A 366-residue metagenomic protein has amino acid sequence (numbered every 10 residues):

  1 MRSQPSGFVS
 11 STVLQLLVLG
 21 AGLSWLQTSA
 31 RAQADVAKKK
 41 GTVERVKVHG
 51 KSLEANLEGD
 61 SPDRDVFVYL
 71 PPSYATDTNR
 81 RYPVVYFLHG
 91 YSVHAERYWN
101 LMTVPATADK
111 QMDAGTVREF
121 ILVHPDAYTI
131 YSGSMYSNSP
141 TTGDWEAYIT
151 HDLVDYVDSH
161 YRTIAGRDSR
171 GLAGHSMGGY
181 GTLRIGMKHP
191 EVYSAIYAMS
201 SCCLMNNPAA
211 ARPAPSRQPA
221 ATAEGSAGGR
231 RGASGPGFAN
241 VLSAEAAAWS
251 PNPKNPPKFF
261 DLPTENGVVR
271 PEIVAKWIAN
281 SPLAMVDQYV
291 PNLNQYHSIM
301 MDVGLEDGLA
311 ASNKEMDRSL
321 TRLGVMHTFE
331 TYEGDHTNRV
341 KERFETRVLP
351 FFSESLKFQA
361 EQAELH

Functional and structural regions predicted by a protein language model:
M1-S10: N-terminal secretory signal peptides that target proteins for export/translocation
S11, Q27-T28, G41: Intrinsically disordered/low-complexity terminal segments and short unstructured peptides
S11-S24: Bacterial N-terminal signal peptides
S24-A32: Signal peptide processing junction and immediate N-terminal pro/mature segment of secreted/exported proteins
R31-H366: Non-catalytic cap/lid and distal C-terminal segments of serine-dependent acyl enzymes
